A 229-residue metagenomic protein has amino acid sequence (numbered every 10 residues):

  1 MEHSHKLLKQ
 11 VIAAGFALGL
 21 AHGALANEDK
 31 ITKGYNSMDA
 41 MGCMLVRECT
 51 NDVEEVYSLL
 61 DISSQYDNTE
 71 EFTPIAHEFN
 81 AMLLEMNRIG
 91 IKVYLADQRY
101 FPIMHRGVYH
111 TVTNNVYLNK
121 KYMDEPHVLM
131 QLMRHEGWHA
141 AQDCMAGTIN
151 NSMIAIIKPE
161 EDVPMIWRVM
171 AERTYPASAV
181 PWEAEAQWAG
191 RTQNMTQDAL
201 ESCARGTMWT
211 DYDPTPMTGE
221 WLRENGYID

Functional and structural regions predicted by a protein language model:
E2-I12: Bacterial N-terminal signal peptides that target proteins for export
V11-G19: Bacterial N-terminal signal peptides
A13-A14, A24, L132: Cleavable N-terminal signal peptides
L25-Y35: Cleaved targeting-peptide boundary
N27-E28, D39, C43-V112: Auxiliary, metal-adjacent structural segments of Zn-dependent hydrolase domains
V116-M133: Short pre-active-site segment immediately N-terminal to the catalytic Zn-binding motif
G137-I154: Catalytic Zn2+-binding segment of zinc metalloproteases
N151-D229: Metalloprotease/metallohydrolase-associated module, dominated by Zn2+-dependent proteases
